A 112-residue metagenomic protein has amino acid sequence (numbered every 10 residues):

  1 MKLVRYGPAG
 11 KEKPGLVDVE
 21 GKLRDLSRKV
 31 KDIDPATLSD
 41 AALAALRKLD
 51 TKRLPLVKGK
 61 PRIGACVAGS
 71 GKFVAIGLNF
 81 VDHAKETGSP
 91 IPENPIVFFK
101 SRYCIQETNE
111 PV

Functional and structural regions predicted by a protein language model:
M1-P95: N-terminal non-catalytic cap/leader segment that marks the start of a structured domain
I91-T108: Structural signature of FAD isoalloxazine-binding scaffolds in flavoprotein oxidoreductases
P111-V112: Short, intrinsically disordered, charge-balanced linker/junction segments flanking boundaries in proteins
